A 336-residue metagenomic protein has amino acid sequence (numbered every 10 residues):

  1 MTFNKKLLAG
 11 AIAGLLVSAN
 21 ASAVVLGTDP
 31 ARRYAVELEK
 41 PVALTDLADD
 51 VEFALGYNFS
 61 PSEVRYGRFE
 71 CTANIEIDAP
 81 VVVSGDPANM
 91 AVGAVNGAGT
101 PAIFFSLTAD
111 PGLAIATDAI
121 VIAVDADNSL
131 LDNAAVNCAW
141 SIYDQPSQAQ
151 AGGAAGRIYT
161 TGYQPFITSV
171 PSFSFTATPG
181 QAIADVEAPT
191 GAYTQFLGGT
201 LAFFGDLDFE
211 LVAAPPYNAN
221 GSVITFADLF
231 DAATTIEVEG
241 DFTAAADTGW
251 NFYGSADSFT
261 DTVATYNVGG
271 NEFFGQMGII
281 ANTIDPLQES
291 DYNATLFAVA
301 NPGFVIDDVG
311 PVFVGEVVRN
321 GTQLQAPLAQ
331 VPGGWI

Functional and structural regions predicted by a protein language model:
M1-A23: Gram-negative bacterial Sec-dependent N-terminal signal peptides
A23-I336: Ser/Thr/Pro/Gly-rich, low-complexity intrinsically disordered stalk/linker tracts of secreted and surface-exposed
